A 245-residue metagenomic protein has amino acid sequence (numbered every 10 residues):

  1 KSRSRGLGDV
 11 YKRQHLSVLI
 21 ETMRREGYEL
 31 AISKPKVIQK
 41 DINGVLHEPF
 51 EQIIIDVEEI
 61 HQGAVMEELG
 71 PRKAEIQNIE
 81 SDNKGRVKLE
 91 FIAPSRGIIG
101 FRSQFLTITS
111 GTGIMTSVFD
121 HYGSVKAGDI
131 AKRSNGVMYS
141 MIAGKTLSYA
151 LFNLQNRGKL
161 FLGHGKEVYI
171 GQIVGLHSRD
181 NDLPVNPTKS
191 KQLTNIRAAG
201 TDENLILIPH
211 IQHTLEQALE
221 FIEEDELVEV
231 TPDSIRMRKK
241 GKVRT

Functional and structural regions predicted by a protein language model:
K1-Y11: Single conserved hydrophobic/aromatic residue that forms the stacking wall/gate of nucleotide- or nucleobase-binding
R13-L16, E58-Q62, I92-I99: Helix N-cap motif at beta-to-alpha junctions
E21-M23, H47, I92-R96, S103-D225 (+1 more regions): Long insertion/accessory domains within large nucleic-acid-processing enzymes
M23-A31, L69-Q77, L106-I114: A common structural junction motif
P35-K36, E75-K84, K191: Solvent-exposed beta-strand/loop surfaces of large extracellular or lumenal domains
P35-K40, K84, D120-Y122, H213-T214: Short acidic loop-to-helix transition motifs that present clustered carboxylates
V45-V57: Short glycine-/aliphatic-rich beta-strand segments at the starts of folded cytosolic domains
D56-G70, E226: Phosphate/diphosphate-binding loops
